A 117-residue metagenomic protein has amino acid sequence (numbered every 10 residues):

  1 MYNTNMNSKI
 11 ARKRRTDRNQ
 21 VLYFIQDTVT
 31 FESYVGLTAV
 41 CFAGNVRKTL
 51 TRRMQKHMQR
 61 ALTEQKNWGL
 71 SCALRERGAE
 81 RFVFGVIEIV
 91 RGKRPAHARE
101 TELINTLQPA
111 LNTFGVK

Functional and structural regions predicted by a protein language model:
M1-R47, A98: GIY-YIG nuclease catalytic motif and its immediate N-terminal context
N3, K9, E88, I104-N105 (+1 more regions): Charged structural interfaces that engage phosphate-rich ligands and support phosphoryl-transfer chemistry
I10, K66-N67, T101: Intrinsic disorder/low-complexity segments enriched in polar/small residues
A39-G92: Conserved short loop/helix modules at catalytic or binding sites in compact beta-alpha or helix-hairpin-helix contexts
T49, L111-K117: BZIP DNA-binding basic region
K93-R99: Short acidic, Gly/Pro-enriched loop/turn segments at secondary-structure junctions
R99-L107: Short amphipathic C-terminal alpha-helix that caps PH/PH-like domains
